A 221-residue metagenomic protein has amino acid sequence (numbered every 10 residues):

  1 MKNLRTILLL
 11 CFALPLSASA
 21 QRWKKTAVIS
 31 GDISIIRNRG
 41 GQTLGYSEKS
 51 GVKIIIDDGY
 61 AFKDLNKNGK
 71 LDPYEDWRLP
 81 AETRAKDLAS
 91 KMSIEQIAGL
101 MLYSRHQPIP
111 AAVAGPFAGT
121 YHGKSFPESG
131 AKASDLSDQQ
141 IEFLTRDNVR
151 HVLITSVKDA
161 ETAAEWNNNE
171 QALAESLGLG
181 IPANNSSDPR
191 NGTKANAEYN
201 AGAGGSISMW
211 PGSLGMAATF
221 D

Functional and structural regions predicted by a protein language model:
K2-L9: Sec-dependent signal peptide recognition, specifically the positively charged N-region followed immediately by
L10-S19: Hydrophobic h-region of N-terminal signal peptides that target proteins for export in Gram-negative bacteria
R22-F220: N-terminal beta-rich core of secreted/periplasmic extracellular enzymes
